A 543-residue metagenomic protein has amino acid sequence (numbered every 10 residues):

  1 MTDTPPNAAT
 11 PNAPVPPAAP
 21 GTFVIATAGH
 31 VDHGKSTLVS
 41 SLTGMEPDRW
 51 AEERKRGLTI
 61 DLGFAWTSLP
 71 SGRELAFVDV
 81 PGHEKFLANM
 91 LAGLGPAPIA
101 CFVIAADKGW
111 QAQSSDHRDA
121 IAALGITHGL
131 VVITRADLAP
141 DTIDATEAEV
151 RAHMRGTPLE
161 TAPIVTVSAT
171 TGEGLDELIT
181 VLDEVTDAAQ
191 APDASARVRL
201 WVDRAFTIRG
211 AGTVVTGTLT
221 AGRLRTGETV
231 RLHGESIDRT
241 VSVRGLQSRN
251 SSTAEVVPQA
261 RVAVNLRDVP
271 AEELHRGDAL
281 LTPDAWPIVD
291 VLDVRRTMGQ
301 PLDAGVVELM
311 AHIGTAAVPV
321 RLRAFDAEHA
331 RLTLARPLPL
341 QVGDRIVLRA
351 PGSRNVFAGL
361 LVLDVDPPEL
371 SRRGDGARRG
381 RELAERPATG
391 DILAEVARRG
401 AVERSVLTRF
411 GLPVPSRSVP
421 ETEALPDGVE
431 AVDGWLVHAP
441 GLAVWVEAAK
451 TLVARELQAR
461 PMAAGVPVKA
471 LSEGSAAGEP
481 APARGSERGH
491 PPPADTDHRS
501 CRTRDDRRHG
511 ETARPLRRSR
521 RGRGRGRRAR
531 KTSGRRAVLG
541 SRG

Functional and structural regions predicted by a protein language model:
T2-V80: Conserved G1/Walker A P-loop phosphate-binding module
I25-G29, H33-L42, K85-L91, G109-A112 (+1 more regions): P-loop/Walker A NTP-binding module and the surrounding RecA-like catalytic core of P-loop NTPases
V80-K85, G95-A145: Conserved Switch II/interswitch segment of TRAFAC-class P-loop GTPases
H83-E84, D107-Q111, I126, R135-P140 (+8 more regions): Conserved nucleotide-binding/hydrolysis micro-motifs of P-loop NTPases
A105-D107, G129-D144, V165-E173, R267 (+3 more regions): G-domain G4 guanine-recognition motif of GTPases
A136, A152-Q300: Conserved catalytic-core segments of large NTP-driven translation/proteostasis enzymes
L138-D144, E149-A152, R249, V269-G543: C-terminal effector modules of nucleic-acid-centric enzymes and ribosome-associated factors
